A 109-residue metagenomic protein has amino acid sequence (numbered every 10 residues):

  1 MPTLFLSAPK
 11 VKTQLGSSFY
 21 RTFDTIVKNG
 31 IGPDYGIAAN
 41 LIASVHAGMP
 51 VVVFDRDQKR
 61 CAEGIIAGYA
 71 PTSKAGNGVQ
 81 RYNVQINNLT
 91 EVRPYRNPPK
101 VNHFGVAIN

Functional and structural regions predicted by a protein language model:
M1-V45, A107-N109: Compositionally biased, charged N-terminal/linker segments
P2, G16-Y20, G32, V51 (+4 more regions): Generic intrinsically disordered, low-complexity segments enriched for polar/acidic and small residues
P2-T3, S7-L15, P50, K74 (+1 more regions): RNA-interacting cores
A47-M49, A62: Short beta-strand or tight-loop elements that sit immediately N-terminal to catalytic metal-binding acidic residues
M49-D55: Short conserved beta-strand and strand-loop elements enriched in small hydrophobics with frequent Asp/Gly
D57-N109: Aromatic- and Lys/Arg-enriched surface recognition patch
